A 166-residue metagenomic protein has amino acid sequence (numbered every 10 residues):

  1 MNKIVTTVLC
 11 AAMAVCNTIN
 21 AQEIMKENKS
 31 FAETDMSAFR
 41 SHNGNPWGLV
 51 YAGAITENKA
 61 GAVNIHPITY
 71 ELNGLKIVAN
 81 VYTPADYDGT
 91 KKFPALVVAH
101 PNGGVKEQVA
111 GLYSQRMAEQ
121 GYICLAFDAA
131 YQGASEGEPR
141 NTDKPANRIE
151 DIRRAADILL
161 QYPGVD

Functional and structural regions predicted by a protein language model:
N2-V8: Sec-dependent signal peptide recognition, specifically the positively charged N-region followed immediately by
V8-L9, I19: Cleavable N-terminal signal peptides
M13-N17: Hydrophobic core
I19-A21, A62: Boundary at the C-terminal end of the N-terminal hydrophobic targeting segment
N43-K91: N-terminal cap/lid segment of alpha/beta-hydrolase-fold proteins
Y87-F93, V98-A134: Short substrate-entry loop that stabilizes the transition state in hydrolases
Y131-D143: Glycine-rich "HGGG/HGxG" loop immediately N-terminal to the catalytic nucleophile of the alpha/beta-hydrolase
T142-P163: Alpha/beta-hydrolase active-site loop
